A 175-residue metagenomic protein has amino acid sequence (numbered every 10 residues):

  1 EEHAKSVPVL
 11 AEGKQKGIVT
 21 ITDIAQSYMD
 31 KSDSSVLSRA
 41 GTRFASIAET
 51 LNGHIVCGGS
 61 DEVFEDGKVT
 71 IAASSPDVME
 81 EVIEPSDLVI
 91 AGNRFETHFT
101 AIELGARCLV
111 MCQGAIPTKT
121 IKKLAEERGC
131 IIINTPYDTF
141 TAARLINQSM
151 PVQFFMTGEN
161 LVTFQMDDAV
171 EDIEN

Functional and structural regions predicted by a protein language model:
E1, T20-A72, P76, P136-T163: Tandem CBS (Bateman) regulatory domains
E1-A25, P85-D87, G105-C108, N160-L161 (+1 more regions): Helix-loop-beta junctions that constitute the ligand-sensing/allosteric loops of cytosolic regulatory sensor domains
T20, R43, T97, I121 (+2 more regions): General structural feature for long, well-ordered alpha-helical segments within catalytic domains of soluble enzymes
I71-M156: Feature captures the catalytic cores and cofactor-binding loops of soluble hydro-lyases/lyases that act on carboxylate
G92-N93, M166-D168: A structural micro-motif recognizing beta-strand termini and the immediately following turn/loop segments
